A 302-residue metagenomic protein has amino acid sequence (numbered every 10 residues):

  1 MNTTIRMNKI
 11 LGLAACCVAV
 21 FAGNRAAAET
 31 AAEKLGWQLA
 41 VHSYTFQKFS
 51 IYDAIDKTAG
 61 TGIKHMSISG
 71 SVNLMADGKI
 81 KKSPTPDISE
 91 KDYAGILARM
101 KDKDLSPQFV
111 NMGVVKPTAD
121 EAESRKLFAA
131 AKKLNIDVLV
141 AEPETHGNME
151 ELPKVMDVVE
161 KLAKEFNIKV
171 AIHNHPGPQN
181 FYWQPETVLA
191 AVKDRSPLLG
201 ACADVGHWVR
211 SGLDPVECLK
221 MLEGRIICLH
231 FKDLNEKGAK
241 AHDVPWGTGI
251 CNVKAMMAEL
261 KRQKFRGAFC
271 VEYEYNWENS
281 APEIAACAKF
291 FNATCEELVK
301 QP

Functional and structural regions predicted by a protein language model:
M1-L13: Bacterial N-terminal signal peptides that target proteins for export
R6, A27-S43, Q47-H65, A130 (+3 more regions): Histidine-acidic metal/acid-base catalytic patches
G12-A22: Bacterial N-terminal signal peptides
C17, Y93, L97-G200, R210 (+2 more regions): Active-site acidic/histidine proton-transfer and metal-coordination neighborhood in alpha/beta enzyme cores
T45-Q47, G70-V72, G113-K116, E144-G147 (+4 more regions): Active-site-proximal loop/turn and secondary-structure-junction residues that shape catalytic pockets, frequently
S67, F109-N111, V140, H230 (+1 more regions): Residues embedded in well-ordered beta-strands within globular domains across many folds
S69-G95: Glycine-rich, proline-tolerant flexible connector loops at the mouths of alpha/beta enzymes
S89, L152, G249: Short, conserved glycine- and acidic-residue-centered signature motifs in active-site or ligand-binding loops
